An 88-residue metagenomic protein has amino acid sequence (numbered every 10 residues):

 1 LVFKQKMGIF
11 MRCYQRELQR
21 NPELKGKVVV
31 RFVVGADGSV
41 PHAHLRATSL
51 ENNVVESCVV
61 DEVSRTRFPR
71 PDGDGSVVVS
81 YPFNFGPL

Functional and structural regions predicted by a protein language model:
L1-L88: Charge-biased low-complexity segments
